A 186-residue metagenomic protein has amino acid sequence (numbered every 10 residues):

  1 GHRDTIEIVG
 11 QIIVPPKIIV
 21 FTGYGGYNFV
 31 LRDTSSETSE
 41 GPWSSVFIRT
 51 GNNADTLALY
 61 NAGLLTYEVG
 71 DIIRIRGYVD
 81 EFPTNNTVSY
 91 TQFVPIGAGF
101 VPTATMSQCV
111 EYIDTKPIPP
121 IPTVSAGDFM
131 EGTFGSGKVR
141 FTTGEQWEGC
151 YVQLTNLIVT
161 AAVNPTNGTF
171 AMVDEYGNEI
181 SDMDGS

Functional and structural regions predicted by a protein language model:
G1-S186: OB-fold nucleic-acid-binding modules
